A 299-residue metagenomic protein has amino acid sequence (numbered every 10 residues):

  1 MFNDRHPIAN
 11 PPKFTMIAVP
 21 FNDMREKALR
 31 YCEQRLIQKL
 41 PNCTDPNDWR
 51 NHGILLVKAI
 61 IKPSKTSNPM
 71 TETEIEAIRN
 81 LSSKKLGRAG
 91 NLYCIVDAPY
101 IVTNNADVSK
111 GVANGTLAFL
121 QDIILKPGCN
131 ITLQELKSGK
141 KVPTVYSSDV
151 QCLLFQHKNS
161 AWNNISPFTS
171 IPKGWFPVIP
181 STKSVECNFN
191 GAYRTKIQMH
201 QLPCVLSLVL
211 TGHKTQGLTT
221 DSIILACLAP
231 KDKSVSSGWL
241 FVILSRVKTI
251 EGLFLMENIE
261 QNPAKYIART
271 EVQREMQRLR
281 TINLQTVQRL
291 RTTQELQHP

Functional and structural regions predicted by a protein language model:
M1-P299: RecA-like helicase/translocase P-loop NTPase motor core
